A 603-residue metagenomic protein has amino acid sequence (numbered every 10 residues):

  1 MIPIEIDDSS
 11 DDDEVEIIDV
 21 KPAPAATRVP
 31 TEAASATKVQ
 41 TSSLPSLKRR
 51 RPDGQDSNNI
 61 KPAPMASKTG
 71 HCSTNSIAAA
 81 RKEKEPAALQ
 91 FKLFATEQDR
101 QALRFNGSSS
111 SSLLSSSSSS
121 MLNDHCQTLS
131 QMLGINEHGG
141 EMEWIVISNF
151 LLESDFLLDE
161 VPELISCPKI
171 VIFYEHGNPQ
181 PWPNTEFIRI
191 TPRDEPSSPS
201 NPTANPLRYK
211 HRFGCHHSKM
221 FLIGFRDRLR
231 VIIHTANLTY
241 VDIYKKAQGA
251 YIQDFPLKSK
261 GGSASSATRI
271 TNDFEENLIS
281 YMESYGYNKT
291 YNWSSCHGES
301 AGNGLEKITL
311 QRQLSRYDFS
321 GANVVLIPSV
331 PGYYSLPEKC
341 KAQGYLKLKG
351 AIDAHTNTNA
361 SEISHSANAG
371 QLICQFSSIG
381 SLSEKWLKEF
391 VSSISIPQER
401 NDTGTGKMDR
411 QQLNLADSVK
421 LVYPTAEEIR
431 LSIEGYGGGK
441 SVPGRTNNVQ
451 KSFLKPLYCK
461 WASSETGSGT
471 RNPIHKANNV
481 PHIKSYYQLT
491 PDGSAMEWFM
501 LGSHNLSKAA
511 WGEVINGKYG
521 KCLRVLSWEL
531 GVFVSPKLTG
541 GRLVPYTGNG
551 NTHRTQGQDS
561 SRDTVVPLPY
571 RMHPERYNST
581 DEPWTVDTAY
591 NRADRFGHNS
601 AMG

Functional and structural regions predicted by a protein language model:
M1-G603: PLD/PLD-like phosphodiesterase catalytic module centered on the HKD motif
